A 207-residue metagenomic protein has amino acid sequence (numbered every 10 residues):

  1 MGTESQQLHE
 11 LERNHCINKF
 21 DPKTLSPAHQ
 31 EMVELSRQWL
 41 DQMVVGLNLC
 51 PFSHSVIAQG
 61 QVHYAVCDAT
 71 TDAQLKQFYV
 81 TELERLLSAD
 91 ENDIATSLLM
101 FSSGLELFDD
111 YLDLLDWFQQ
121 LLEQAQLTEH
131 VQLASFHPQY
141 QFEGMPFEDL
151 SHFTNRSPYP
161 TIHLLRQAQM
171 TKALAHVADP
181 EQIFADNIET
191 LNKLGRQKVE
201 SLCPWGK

Functional and structural regions predicted by a protein language model:
G2-K207: Expand to "…catalyze enediolate/carbanion chemistry for C-C bond making/breaking, isomerization, decarboxylation
